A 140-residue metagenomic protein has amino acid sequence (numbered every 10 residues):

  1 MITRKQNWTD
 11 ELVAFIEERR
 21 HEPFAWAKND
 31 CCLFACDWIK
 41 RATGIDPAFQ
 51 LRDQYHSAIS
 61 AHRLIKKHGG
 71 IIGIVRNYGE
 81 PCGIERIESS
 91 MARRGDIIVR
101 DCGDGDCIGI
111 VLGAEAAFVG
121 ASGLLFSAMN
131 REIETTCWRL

Functional and structural regions predicted by a protein language model:
M1-G70: N-terminal capping segments
E11, E17-E18, E22, E80 (+3 more regions): Glutamate identity and glutamate-enriched acidic tracts
C31, S57, E88, A128-N130: Alpha-helix initiation/capping motif
W38, T43, G109, E115-A116 (+1 more regions): Bulky hydrophobic/aromatic packing residues
A61-F126: ...with weaker cross-activation on analogous glycine-rich loops/strands in unrelated enzymes
S127-L140: Glycine- and charge-enriched low-complexity intrinsically disordered segments
